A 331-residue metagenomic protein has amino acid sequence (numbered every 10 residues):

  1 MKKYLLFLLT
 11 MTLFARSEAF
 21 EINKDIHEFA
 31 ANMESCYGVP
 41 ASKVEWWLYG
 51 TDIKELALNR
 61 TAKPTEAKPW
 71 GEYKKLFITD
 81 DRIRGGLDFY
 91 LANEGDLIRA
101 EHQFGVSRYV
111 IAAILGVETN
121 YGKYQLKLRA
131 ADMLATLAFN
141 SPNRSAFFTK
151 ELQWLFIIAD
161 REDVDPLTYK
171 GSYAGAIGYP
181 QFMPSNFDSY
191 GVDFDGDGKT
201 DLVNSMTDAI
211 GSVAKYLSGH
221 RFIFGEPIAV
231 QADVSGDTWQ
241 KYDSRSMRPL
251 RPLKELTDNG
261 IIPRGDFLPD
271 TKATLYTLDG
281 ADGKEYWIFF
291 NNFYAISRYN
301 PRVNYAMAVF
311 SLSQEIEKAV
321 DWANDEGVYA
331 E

Functional and structural regions predicted by a protein language model:
M1-K170, G175, S185-E331: Cell-wall glycan-active module
Q181: Functionally critical loop-and-helix segments that line ligand-binding/catalytic clefts of soluble enzyme domains
